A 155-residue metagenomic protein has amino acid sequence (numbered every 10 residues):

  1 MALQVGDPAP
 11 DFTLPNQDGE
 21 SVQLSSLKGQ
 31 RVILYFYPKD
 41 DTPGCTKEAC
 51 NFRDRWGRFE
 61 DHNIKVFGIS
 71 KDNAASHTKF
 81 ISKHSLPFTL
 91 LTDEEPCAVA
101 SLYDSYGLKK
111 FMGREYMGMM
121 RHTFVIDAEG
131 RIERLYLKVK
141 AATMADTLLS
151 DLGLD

Functional and structural regions predicted by a protein language model:
M1-D155: Chalcogenol-based redox active-site neighborhoods
